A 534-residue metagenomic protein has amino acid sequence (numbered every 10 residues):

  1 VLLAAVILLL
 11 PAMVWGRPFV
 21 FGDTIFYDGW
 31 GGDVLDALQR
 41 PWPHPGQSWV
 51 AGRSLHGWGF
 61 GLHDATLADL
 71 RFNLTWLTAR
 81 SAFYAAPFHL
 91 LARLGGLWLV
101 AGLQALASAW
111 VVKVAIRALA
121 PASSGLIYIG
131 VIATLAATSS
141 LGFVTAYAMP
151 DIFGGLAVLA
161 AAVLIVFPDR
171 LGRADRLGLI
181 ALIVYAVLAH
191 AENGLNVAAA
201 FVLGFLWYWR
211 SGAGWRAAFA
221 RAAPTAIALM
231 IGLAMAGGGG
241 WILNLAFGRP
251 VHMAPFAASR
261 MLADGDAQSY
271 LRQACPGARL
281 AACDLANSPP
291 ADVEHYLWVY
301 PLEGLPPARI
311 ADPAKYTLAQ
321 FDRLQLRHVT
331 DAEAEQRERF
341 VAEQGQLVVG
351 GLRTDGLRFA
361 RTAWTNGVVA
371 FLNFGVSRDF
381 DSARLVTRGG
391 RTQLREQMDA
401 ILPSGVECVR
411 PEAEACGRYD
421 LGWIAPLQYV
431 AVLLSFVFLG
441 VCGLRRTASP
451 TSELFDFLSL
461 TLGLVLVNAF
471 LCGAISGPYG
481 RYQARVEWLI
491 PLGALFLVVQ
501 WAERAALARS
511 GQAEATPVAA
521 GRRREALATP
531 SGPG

Functional and structural regions predicted by a protein language model:
G16-W30, D36-A68, L74-P87: Extracytoplasmic catalytic/substrate-binding loops of multi-pass membrane glycan-assembly enzymes
P18-P43, T225-A342: Juxtamembrane membrane-water interface segments immediately following transmembrane helices in multi-pass
G22, F143-F153: Short acidic/glycine- and proline-prone juxtamembrane loop motifs at membrane-interface regions of multi-pass membrane
F72-H89, R93-K113, V144: Loop-to-helix entry region of an early transmembrane alpha helix in multi-pass inner-membrane enzymes
L90-L103, E333-A334, G350-G351, R361-T461: Membrane-interface anchor segments at the N-terminal boundary of transmembrane helices in multi-pass membrane enzymes
W98-S123, A133, L156, A160 (+1 more regions): Transmembrane-helix motifs of polytopic, lipid-linked glycan transferases
V114, F153-R170, G178-I183, A200 (+2 more regions): Specific aromatic-rich, kink-prone transmembrane helix
R176-H190, A228-G232, A236: Membrane-interface alpha helices of multi-pass inner-membrane proteins
